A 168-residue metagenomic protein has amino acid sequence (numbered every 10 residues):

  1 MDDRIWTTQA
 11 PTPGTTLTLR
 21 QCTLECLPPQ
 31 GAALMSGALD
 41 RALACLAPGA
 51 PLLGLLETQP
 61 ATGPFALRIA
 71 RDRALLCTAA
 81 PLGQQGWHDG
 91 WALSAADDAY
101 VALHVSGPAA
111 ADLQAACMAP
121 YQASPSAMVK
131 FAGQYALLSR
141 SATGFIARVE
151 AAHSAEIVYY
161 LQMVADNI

Functional and structural regions predicted by a protein language model:
M1-I168: Basic, glycine/lysine-rich polyanion-binding surfaces/domains
